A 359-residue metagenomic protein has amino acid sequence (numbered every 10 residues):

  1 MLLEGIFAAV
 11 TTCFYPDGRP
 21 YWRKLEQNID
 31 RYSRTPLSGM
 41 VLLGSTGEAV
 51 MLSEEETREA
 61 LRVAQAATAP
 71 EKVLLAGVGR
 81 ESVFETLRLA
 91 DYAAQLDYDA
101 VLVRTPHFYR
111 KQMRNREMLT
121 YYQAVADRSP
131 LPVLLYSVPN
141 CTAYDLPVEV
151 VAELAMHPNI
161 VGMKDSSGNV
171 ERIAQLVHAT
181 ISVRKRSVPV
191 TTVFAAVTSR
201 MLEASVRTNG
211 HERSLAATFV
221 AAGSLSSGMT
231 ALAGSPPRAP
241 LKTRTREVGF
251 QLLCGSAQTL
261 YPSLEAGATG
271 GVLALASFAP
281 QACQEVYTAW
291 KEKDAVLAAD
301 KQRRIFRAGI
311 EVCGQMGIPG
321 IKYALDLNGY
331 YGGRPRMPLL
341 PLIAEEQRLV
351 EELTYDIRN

Functional and structural regions predicted by a protein language model:
M1-D145, V151: Active-site beta->alpha loop and helix N-cap motifs at the rims of alpha/beta catalytic domains
A8, T288, K322-D326: Generic alpha-helical structural context detector
K24-R31, E59, V63, T120 (+5 more regions): A non-catalytic, amphipathic alpha-helix used as a structural packing/dimerization or gating element in enzyme scaffolds
L25, T57, L61, T86 (+5 more regions): A general structural signal for well-ordered alpha-helical segments in protein cores
E71, H157-P158, Q315: Acidic-histidine catalytic/liganding microenvironments
A124-D127, P139-R304, I310-E311: Catalytic alpha/beta core domains of metabolic enzymes, predominantly
V312, M316-N359: C-terminal extensions of enzymes
